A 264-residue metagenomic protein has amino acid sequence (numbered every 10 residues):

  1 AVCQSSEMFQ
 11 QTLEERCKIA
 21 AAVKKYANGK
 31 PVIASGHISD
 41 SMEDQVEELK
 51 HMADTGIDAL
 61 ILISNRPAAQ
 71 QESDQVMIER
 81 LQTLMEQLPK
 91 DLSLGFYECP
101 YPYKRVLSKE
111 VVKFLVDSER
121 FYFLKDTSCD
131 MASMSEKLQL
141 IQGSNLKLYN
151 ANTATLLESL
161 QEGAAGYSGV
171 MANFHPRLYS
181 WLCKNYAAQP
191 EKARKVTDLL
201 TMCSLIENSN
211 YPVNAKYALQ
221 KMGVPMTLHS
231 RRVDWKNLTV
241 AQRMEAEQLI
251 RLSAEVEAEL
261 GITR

Functional and structural regions predicted by a protein language model:
A1-K104: Active-site beta->alpha loop and helix N-cap motifs at the rims of alpha/beta catalytic domains
E7-F9, A68-A69, A132, L157 (+2 more regions): Short secondary-structure capping/turn micro-motifs that flank functional sites
L13-E14, Q45-V46, E72-Q75, E136-K137 (+3 more regions): Short secondary-structure transition/capping segments
K50, L157, Y217: Surface-exposed charge patches
T83-L92, C99-S209: Catalytic alpha/beta core domains of metabolic enzymes, predominantly
A164, M171-R264: C-terminal alpha-helical cap/extension of soluble enzyme domains
